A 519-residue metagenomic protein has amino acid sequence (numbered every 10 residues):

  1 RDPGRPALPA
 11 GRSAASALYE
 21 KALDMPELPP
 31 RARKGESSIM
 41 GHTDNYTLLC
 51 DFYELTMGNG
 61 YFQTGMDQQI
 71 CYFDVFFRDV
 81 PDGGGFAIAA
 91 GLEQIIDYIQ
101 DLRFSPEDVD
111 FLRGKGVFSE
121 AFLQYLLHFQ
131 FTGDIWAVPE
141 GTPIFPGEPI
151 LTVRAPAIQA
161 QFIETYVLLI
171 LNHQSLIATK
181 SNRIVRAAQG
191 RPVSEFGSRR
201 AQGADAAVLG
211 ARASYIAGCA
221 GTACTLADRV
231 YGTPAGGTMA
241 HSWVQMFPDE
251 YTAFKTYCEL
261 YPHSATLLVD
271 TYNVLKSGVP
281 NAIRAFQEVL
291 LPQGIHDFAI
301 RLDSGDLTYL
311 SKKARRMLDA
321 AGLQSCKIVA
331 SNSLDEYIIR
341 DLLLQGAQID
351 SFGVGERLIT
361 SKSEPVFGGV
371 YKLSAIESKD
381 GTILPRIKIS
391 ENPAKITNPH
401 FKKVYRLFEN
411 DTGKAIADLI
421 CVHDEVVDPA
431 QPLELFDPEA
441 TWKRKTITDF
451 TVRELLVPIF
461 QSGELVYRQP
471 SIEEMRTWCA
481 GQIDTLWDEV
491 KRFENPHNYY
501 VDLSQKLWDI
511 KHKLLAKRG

Functional and structural regions predicted by a protein language model:
P6, R12-A17, P26-L28: Short, low-complexity intrinsically disordered segments enriched in A/P/G/S/L with frequent Arg, especially at protein
E20-K21: Charged/polar low-complexity intrinsically disordered segments
G35-Y72, R78-P81, V117-F118, L123-T132 (+9 more regions): Buried, small/hydrophobic-residue-enriched core segments of structured protein domains
S37-Q69, F73, R78, D82-G84 (+2 more regions): Gly/Ser/Thr/Ala-enriched C-terminal appendages of enzymes
Y72-L127: N-terminal, Lys/Arg-enriched amphipathic/low-complexity engagement segments that precede the first folded domain
D110-F111, T179-R183, G197, K491-N498: Short coil/turn segments at secondary-structure boundaries
Q324-V329: A conserved active-site cap/scaffold subdomain adjacent to cofactor or substrate pockets
